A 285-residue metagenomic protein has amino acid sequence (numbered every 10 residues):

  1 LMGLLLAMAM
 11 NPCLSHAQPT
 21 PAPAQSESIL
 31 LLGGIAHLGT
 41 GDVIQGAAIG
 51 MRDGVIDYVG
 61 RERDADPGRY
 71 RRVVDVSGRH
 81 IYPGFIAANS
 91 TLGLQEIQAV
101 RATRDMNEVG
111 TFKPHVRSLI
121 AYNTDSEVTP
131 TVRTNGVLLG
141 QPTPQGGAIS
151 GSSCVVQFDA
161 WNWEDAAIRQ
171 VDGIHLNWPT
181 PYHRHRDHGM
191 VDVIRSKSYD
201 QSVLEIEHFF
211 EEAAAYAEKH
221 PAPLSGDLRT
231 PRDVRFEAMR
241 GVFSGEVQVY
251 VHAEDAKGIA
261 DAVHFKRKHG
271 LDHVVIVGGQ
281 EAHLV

Functional and structural regions predicted by a protein language model:
L1-P12: Bacterial N-terminal signal peptides
H16-Q18: Boundary of Sec targeting at the N-terminus
T20-P23, A36, T40-Y82: Histidine-rich, glycine-flanked metal-binding segment
E27-L31, D66-L119, T134: Replace "His-x-His-based motif
D42, R61, F85, Q95-V100 (+1 more regions): Short, solvent-exposed loop/turn and secondary-structure capping segments
V128, R133-H273: Polyanionic/metal-chelating signatures
A238, L284-V285: Short acidic active-site motifs
A256-G258, G279-L284: Short acidic loop-to-helix transition motifs that present clustered carboxylates
